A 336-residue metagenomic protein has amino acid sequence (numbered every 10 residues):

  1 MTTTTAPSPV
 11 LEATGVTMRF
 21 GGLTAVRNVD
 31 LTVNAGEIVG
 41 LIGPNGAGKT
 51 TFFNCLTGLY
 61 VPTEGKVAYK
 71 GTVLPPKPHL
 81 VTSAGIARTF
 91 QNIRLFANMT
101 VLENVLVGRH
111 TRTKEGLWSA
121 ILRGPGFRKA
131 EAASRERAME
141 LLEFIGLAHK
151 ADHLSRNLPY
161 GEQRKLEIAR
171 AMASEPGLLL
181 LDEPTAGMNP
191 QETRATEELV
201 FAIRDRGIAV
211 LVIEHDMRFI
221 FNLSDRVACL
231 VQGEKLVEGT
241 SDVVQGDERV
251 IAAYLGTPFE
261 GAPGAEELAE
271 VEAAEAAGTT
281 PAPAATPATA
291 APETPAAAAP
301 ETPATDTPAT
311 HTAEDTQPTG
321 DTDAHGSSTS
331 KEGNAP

Functional and structural regions predicted by a protein language model:
M1-T17, F259-P336: ABC-family P-loop ATPase nucleotide-binding domain
T2-A277, G333-P336: Glycine-rich phosphate-binding loops of nucleotide-dependent enzymes
